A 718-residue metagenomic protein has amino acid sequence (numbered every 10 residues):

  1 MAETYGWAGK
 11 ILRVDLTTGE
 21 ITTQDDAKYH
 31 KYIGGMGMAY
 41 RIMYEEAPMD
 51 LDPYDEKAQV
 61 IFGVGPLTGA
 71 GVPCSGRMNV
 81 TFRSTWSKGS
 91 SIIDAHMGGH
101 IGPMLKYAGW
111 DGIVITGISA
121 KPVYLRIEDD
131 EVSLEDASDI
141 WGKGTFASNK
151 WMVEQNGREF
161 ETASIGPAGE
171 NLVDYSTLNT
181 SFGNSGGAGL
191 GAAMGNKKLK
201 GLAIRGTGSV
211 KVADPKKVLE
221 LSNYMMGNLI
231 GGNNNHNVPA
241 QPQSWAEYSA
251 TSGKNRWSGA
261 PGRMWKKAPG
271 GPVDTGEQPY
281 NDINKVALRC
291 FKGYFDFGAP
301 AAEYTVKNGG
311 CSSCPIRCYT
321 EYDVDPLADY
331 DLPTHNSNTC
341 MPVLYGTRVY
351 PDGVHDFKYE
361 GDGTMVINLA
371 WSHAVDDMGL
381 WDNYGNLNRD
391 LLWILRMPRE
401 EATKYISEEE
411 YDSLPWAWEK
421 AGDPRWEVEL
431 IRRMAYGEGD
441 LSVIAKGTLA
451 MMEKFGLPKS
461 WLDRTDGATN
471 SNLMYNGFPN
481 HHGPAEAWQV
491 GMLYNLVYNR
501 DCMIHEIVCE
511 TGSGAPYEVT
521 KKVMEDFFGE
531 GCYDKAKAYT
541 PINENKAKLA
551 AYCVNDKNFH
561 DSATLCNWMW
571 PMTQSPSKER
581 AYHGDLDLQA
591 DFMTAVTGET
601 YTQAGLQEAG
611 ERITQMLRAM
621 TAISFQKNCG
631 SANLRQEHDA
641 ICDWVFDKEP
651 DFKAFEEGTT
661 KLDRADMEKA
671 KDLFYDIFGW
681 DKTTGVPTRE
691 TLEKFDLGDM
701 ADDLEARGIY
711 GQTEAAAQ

Functional and structural regions predicted by a protein language model:
A2-P66, C74, I165-P167, N184: N-terminal amphipathic, basic-rich helices that act as targeting or association modules
T4-W7, L16, P53-K57, P73 (+6 more regions): A generic structural signal for short, non-catalytic loop/turn and secondary-structure boundary residues
A8, G19, I92-A95, A108 (+2 more regions): Metallocofactor- and cofactor-centric catalytic cores in central/energy metabolism, strongly enriched
D15, D55, S75-M78, F82 (+3 more regions): Extended C-terminal regions of large enzymes
T18-D25, S75, D130-D136, G201-A203 (+1 more regions): Short, well-ordered strand-loop elements centered on a beta-strand within folded domains, enriched for acidic residues
G37-I115, E135-D136, I140-R158, N228-N237: Glycine-rich, N-terminal phosphate-binding loop and its surrounding beta-alpha-beta segment
G69-P73, P122-Y124, N171-V173: Short active-site-adjacent helix-start/loop capping segments
G98-D130, N196-V210, N383-L392: Glycine-rich phosphate/pyrophosphate-binding loops and their adjacent beta-strand/loop elements at enzyme active sites
